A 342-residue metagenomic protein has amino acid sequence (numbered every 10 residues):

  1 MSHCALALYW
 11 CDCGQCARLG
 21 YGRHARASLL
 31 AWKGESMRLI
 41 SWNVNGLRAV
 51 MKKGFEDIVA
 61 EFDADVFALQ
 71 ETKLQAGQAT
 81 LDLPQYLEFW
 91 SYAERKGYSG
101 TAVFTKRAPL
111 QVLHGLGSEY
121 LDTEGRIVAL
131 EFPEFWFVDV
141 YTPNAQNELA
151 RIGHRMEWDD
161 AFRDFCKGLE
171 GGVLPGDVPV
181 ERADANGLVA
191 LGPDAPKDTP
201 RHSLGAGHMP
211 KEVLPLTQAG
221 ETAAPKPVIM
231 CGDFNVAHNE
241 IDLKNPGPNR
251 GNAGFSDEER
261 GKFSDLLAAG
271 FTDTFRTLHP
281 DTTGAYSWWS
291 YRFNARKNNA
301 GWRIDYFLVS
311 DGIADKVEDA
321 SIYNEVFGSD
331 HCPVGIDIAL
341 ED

Functional and structural regions predicted by a protein language model:
C4, C11-C16: Cysteine-centered motifs
L29-L83, L87, A93, Y98 (+6 more regions): N-terminal, active-site-proximal structural segment of metallo-dependent hydrolase catalytic domains
G34-S36, S321-D342: Surface polyanion/phosphate-binding segment centered on an Asp-His-Pro turn
M37-N45, E134-Q146, C231: Active-site-proximal beta-strand elements of phosphoester/diester hydrolases
W42-N43, V59-G77, F137, A224-E240 (+4 more regions): Active-site beta-strand/loop signature of hydrolases that rely on acidic residues for catalysis
A60, V66, L87, A161 (+6 more regions): Metal-dependent phosphoesterases centered on the DNase I-like endonuclease/exonuclease/phosphatase
K73, Q78-H154: Structured beta-strand-rich core segments of catalytic domains in phosphoester-bond hydrolases
K96-Q111, A285, F293-D315: Conserved beta strand-loop-helix elements of the APE1-like EEP
